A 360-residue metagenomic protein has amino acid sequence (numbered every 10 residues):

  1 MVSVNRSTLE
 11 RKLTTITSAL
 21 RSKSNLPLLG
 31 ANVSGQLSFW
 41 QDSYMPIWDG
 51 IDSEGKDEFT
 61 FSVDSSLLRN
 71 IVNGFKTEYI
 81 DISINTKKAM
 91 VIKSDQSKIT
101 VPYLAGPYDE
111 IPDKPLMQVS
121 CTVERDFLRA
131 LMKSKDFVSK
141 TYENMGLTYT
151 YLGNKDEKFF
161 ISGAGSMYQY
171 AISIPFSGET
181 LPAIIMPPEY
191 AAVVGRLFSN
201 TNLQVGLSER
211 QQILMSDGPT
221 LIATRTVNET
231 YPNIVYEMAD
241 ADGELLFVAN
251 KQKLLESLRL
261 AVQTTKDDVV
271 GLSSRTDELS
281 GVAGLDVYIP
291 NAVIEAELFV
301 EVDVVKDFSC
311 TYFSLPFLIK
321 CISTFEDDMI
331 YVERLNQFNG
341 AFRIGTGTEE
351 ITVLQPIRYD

Functional and structural regions predicted by a protein language model:
M1-P102, K114-V227, D240-D360: DNA polymerase processivity clamps
G106-P112: Residues forming anionic-ligand binding surfaces in small-molecule and nucleic-acid pockets of primarily soluble enzymes
N233-Y236: Specificity-determining recognition surfaces
